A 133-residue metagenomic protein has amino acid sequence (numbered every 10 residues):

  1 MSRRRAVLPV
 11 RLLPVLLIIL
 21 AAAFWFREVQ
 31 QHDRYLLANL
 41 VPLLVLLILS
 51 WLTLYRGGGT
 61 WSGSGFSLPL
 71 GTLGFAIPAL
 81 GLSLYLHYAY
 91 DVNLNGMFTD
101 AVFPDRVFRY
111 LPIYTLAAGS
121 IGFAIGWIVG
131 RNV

Functional and structural regions predicted by a protein language model:
M1-L46: N-terminal signal-anchor transmembrane alpha-helix
V10-L17, G65-Y85: Transmembrane alpha-helical segments of multi-pass membrane proteins
V10-R11, A38-V41, G74-F75, F108-R109 (+1 more regions): Hydrophobic alpha-helical transmembrane segments of integral membrane proteins, especially lipid-exposed positions
A22-V29, L54, S83-H87, W127 (+1 more regions): Transmembrane helix-loop junctions and nearby membrane-interface residues
V29-N39, L80-P112: Interfacial non-cytosolic loop connecting adjacent transmembrane helices
V29-Q30, G57, W61, Y90-L94 (+1 more regions): Membrane-interfacial segments
P42-G71: Canonical alpha-helical transmembrane segments
I113-V133: Membrane-water interface at the C-terminal end of transmembrane alpha helices
